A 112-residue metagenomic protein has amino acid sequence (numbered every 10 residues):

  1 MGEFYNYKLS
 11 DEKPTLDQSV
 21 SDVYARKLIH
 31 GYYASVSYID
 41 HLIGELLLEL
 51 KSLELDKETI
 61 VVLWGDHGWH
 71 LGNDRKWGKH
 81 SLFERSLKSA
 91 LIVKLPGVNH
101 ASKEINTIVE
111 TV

Functional and structural regions predicted by a protein language model:
M1-E58, V62-I108: Active-site-proximal cap/lid insertion segments
